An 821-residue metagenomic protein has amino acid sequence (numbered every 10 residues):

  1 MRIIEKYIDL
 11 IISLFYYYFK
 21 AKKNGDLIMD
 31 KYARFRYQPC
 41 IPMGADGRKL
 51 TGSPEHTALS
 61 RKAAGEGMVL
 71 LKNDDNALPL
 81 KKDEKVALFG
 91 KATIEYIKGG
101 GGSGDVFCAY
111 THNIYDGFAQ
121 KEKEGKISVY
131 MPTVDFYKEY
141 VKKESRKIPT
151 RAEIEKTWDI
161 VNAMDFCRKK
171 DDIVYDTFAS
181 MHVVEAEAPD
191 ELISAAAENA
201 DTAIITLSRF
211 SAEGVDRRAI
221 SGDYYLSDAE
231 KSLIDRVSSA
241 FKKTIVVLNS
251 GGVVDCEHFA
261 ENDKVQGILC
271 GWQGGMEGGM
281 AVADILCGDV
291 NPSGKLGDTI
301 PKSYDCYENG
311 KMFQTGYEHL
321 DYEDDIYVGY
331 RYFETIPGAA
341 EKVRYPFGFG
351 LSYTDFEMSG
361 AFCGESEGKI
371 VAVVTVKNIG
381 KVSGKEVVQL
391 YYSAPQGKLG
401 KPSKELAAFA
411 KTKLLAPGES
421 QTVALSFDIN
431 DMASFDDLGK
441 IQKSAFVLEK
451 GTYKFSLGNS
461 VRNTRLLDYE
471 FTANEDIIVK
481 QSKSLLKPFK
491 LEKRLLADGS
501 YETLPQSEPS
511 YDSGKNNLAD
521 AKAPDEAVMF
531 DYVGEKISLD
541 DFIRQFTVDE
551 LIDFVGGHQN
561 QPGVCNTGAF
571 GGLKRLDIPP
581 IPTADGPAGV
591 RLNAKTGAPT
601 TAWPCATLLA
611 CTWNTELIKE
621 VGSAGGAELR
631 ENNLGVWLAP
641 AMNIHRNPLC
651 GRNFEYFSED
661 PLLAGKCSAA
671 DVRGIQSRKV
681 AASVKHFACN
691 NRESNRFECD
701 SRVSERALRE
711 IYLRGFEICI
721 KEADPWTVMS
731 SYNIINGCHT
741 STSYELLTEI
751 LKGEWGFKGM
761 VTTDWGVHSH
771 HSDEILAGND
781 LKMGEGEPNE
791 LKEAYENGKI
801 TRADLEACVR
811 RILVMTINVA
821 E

Functional and structural regions predicted by a protein language model:
M1-N463, V479-E821: Glycoside hydrolase catalytic-domain context in secreted enzymes
T464-D468: Extracellular and select intracellular beta-sandwich modules with Ser/Thr-enriched, small-residue motifs on
E470-K480: Short beta-strand edge segments in extracellular beta-sheet folds
